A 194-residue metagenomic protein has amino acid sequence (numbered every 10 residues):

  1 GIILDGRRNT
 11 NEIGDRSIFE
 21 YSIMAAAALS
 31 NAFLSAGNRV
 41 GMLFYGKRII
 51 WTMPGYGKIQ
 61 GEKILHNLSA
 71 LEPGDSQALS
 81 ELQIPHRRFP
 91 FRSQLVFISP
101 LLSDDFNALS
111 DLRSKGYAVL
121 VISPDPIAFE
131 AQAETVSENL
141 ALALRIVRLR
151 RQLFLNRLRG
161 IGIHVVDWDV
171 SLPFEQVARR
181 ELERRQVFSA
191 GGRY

Functional and structural regions predicted by a protein language model:
G1-Y194: Exposed, interaction-prone extracellular/peripheral surfaces
